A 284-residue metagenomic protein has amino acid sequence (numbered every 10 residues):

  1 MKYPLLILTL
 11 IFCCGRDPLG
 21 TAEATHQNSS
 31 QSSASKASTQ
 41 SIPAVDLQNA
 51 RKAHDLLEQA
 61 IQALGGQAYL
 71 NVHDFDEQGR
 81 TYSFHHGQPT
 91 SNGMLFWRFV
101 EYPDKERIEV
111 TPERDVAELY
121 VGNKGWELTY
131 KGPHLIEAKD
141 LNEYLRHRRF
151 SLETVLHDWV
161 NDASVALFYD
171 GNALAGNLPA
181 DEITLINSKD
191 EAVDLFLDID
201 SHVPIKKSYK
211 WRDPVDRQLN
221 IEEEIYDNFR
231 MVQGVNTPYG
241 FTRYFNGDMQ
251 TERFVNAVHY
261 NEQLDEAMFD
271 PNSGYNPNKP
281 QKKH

Functional and structural regions predicted by a protein language model:
M1-P4: Positively charged n-region of N-terminal signal peptides that target proteins for export
F12-C13: C-terminal motif of bacterial Sec signal peptides marking the signal peptidase cleavage site
E23-K52: Post-signal peptide N-terminal segment of mature Sec-exported envelope proteins
S41, Q48, D55-P133: N-terminal mature ectodomain segment of secretory-pathway/periplasmic proteins
N49-A53, K124-E191, P214-Q218, P271-H284: Flexible, processing/modification-adjacent segments and terminal tails in exported/periplasmic/extracellular proteins
V72, P103, D162-S164, L178 (+1 more regions): Extracytoplasmic
T90, H134-I136, I205, T237: Generic structural signal for well-ordered beta-strand positions
L178-P271: Gly/Pro-enriched, hydrophobic low-complexity segments that function as extracytoplasmic propeptides/linkers
